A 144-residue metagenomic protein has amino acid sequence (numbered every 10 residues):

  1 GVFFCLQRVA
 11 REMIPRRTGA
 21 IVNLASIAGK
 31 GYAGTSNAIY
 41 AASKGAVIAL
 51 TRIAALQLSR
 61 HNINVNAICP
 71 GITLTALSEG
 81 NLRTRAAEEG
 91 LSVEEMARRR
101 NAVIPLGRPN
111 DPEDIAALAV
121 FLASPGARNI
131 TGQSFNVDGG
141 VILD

Functional and structural regions predicted by a protein language model:
G1, N37-A46, S59: The catalytic Tyr-X3-Lys active-site helix of short-chain dehydrogenase/reductase
L6, S43, T51: Active-site helix of classical SDR
R11, L56-Q57, R128: Alpha-helical segment proximal to the catalytic Tyr-Lys
S26: Residue(s) in the substrate-gating loop at a strand-loop-helix junction that position the organic substrate next
G31, R108, A119-V120, T131-D144: Short C-terminal tail/terminal secondary-structure segment of NAD(P)H-dependent dehydrogenase/reductase domains
Y32-A41, I53: Active-site loop-to-helix junction immediately N-terminal to the catalytic Tyr of the SDR YXXXK motif in Rossmann-fold
S59, N64, I130-G132: Short, small/polar-rich loop/turn modules that mediate ligand/substrate recognition or access, typified
S92, I104-I115: A conserved structural motif in NAD(P)-dependent oxidoreductases
